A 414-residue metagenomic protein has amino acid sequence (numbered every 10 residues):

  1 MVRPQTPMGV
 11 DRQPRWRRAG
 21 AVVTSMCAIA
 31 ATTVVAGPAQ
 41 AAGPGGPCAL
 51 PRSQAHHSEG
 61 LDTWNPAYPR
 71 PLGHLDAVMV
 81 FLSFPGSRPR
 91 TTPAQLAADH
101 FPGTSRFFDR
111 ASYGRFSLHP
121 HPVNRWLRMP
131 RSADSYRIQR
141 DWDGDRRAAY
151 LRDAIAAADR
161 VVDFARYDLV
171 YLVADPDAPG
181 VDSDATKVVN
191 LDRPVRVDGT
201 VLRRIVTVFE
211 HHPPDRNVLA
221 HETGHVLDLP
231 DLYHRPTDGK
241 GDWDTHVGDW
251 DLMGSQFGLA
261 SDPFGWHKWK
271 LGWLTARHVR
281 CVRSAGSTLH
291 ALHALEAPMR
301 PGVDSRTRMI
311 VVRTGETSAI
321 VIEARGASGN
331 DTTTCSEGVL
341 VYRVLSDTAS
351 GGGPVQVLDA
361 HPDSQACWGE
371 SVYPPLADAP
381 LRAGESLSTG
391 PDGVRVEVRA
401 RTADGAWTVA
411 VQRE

Functional and structural regions predicted by a protein language model:
M1-A41: Secretory targeting and sorting signals
R3, A49-L61, D192-F209, L289-E414: Non-catalytic C-terminal accessory/binding modules of secreted extracellular proteins
A42-H212, V218-A220, D238, S386-L387 (+1 more regions): Zn2+-dependent metallopeptidase catalytic core
H74, H246-G248, S336: Short, solvent-exposed loop/turn segments at the edges of secondary structure
V80-P85, V173-D177, L229-L232, S255-G258 (+3 more regions): Active-site-proximal beta-strand/loop segments in catalytic clefts of secreted hydrolases
G86-T92, A260-G265, N330-T332, S350: Short, solvent-exposed loop/turn elements at domain surfaces
F164, L169, D177-D331: Extracellular hydrolytic enzyme modules, especially secreted metalloproteases of the metzincin/thermolysin-like class
